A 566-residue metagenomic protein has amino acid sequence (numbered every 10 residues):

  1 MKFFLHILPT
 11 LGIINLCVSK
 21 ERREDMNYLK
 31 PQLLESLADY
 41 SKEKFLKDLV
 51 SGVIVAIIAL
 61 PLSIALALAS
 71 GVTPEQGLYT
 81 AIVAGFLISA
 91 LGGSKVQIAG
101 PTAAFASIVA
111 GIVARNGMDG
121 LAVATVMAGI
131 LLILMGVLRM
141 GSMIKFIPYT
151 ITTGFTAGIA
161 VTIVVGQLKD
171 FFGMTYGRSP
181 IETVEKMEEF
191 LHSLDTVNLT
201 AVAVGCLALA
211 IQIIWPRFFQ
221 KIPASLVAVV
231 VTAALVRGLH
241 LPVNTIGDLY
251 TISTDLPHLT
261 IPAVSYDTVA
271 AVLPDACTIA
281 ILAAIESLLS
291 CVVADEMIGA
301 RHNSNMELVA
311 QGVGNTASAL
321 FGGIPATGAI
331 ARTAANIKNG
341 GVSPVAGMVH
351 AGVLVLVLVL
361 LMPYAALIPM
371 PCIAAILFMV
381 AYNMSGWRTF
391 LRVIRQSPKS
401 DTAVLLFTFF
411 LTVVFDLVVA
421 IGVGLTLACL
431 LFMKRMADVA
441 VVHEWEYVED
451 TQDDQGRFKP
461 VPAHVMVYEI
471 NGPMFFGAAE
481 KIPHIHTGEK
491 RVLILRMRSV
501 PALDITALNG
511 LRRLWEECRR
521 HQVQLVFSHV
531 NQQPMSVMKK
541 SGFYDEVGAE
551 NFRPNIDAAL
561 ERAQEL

Functional and structural regions predicted by a protein language model:
H6-R22: Short, positively charged and aromatic/hydrophobic N-terminal segments
D25-H443, Y447, G542: Transmembrane helical cores of multi-pass ion-transport proteins
A99, F527-S528, R553: Active-site-adjacent beta-strand anchor residues
N383-S541, D545-E546, Q564: The feature marks cytosolic C-terminal regulatory regions of anion transporters and related permeases
V547-R562: Short acidic-hydrophobic, aromatic-tinged amphipathic segments that line or gate anion-handling sites
